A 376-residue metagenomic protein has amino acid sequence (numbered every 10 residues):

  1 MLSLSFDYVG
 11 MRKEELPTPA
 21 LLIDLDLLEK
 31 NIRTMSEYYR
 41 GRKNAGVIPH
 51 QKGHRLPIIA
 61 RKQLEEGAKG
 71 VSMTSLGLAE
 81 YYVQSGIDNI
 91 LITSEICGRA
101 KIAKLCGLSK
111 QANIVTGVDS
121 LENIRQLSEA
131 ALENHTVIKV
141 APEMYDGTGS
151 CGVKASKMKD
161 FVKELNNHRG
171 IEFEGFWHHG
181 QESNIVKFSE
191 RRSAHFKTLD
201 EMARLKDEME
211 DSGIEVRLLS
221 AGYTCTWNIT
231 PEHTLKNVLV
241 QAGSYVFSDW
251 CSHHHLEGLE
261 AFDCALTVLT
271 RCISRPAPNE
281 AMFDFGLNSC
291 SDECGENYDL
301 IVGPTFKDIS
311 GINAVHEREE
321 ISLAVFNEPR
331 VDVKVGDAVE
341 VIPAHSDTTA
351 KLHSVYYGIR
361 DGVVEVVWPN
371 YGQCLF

Functional and structural regions predicted by a protein language model:
L4-I23: Generic N-terminal amphipathic, Lys/Arg-enriched alpha-helix
L28, K52, Y82, P142 (+5 more regions): Conserved, mostly hydrophobic/aromatic
A45-G46, D211-L218, V335, A350-H353: Flexible, glycine/charged-enriched surface loops at secondary-structure junctions
H50-F188: Active-site-proximal beta-alpha core segment in soluble small-molecule metabolic enzymes
Y145-E260: Active-site loop/helix belt of alpha/beta enzymes
C225-K307: Active-site loop ensemble at the mouth of alpha/beta enzyme cores that anchors a bound cofactor
N279-F376: C-terminal accessory subdomain/extension
